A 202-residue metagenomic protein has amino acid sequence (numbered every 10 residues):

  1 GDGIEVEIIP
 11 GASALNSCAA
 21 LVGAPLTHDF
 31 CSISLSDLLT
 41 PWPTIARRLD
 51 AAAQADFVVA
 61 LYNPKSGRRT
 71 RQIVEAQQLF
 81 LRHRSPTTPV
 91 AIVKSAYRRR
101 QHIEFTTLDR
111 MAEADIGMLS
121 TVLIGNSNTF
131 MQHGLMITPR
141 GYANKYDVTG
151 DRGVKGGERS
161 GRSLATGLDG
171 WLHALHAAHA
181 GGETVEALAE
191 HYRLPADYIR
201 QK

Functional and structural regions predicted by a protein language model:
G1-A55: Class I SAM-dependent methyltransferase SAM-binding "motif I" and its flanking Rossmann-like core
D2-G3, F57-V59, G182-T184: Short, surface-exposed connector motifs at secondary-structure boundaries
S36, T40, G67, T166 (+1 more regions): A short glycine-/small-residue-rich loop at the edge of a beta-strand within enzyme catalytic domains
R47, V74, Q78, A177 (+1 more regions): Replace "anionic and nucleotidyl ligands
Q54-G167, H173: A contiguous loop/helix-start segment that scaffolds small-molecule binding in enzyme catalytic cores
G167-E183: Short, amphipathic alpha-helical "recognition" segments used to contact nucleic acids or chromatin
T184-Y192: Short alpha-helical "recognition helix" segments of helix-turn-helix
A196-Q201: Key DNA-contacting residues within the recognition helix of helix-turn-helix
